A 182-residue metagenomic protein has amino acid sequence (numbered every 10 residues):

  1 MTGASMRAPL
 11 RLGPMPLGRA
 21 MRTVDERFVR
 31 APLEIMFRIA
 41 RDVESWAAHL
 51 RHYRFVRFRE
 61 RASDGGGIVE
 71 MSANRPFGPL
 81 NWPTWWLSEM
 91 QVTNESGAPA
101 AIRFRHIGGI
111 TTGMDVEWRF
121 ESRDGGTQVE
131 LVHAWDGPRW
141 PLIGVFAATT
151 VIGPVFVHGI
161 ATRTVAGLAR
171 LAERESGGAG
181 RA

Functional and structural regions predicted by a protein language model:
M1-G66, A182: Hydrophobic ligand-binding cavity/cleft-lining segments
S5, R105-G159: Beta-strand/loop substructures that line and gate deep hydrophobic ligand-binding cavities in soluble
P16, A47, R57-I110, G159-A182: Glycine-rich portal/gate segments that line the openings of hydrophobic small-molecule binding cavities
A20-F28, G66-I68, W85-L87, A101 (+2 more regions): Intrinsic-disorder/low-complexity, polar/charged segments enriched in Ser/Thr/Lys/Arg/Asp/Glu/Gln
E26-R30, Q91, R119: Generic structural detector for well-ordered beta-strands
A31-L33, E95-S96, R123-G125: Short loop segments at secondary-structure junctions
P32-R38, F156, I160, T164: Short amphipathic alpha-helical segments
I35-A40, W46, M90, V129-L131 (+1 more regions): Hydrophobic pocket/interface hotspot
